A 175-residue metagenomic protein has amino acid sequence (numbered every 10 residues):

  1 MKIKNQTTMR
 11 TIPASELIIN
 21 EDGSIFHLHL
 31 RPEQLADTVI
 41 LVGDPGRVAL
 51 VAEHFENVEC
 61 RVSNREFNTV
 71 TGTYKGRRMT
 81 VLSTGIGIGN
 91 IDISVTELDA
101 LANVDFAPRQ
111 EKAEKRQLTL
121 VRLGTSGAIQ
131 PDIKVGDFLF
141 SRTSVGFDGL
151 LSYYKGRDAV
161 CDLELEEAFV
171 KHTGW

Functional and structural regions predicted by a protein language model:
K2-W175: Metabolite-binding pocket within alpha/beta catalytic cores that recognizes anionic/polar moieties
